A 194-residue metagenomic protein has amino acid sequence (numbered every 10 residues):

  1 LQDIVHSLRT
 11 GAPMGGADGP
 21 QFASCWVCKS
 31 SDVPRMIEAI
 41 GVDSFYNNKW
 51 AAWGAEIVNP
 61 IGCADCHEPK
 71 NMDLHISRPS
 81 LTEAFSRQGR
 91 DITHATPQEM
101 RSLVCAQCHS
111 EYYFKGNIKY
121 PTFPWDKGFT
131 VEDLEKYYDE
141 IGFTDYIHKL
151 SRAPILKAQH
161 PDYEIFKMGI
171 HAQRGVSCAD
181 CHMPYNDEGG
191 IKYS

Functional and structural regions predicted by a protein language model:
L1, E38-P60, A64-D65, K70-D180 (+1 more regions): Primarily the internal scaffold of c-type cytochrome electron-transfer domains, especially repeated/multiheme c-type
I4-S24, A55: Long, charge-dense tracts
V5-R9, K29, H67, H109: Aromatic/pi-system hotspot detector in well-structured domains
G15-M36, G41: A cross-kingdom signal targeting lumenal/periplasmic-facing segments of multi-pass membrane and secretory-pathway
